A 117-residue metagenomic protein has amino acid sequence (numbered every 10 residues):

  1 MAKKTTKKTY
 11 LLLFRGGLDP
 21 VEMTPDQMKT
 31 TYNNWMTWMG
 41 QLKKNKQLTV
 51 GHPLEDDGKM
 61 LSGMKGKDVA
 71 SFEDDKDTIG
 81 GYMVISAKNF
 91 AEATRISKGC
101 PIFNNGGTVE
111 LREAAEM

Functional and structural regions predicted by a protein language model:
M1-M117: Conserved, structured core segments of small domains
